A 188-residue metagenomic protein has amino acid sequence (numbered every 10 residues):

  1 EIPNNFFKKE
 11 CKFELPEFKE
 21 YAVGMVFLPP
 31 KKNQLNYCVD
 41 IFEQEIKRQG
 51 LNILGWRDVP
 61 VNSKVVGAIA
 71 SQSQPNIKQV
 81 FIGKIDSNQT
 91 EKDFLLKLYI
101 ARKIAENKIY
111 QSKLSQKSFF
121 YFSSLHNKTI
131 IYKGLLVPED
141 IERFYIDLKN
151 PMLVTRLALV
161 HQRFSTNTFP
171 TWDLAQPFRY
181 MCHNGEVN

Functional and structural regions predicted by a protein language model:
E1-N188: N-terminal segments that mediate ammonia production and transfer in glutamine-dependent amidotransferase systems
